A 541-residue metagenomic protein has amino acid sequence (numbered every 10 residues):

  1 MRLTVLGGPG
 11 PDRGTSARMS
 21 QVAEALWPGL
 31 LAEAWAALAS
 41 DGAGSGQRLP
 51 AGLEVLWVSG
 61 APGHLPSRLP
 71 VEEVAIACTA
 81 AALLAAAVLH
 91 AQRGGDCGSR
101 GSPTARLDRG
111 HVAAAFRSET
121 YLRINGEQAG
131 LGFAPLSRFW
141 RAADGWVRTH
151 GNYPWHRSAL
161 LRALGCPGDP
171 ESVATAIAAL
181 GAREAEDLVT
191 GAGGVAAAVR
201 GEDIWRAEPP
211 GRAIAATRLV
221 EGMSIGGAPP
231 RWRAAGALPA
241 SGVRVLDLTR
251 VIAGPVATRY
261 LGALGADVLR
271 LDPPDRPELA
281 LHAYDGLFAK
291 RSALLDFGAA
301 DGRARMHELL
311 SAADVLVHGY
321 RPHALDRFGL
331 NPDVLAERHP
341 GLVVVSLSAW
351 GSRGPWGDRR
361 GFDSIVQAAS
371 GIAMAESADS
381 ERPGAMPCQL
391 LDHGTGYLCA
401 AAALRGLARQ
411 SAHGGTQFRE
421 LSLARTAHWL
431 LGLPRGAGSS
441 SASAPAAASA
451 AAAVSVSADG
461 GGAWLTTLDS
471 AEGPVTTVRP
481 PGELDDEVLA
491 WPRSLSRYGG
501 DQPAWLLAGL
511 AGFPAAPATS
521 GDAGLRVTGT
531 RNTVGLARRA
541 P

Functional and structural regions predicted by a protein language model:
R2-D275, R303, H307, A312 (+4 more regions): Acyl-CoA thioester-binding alpha/beta core of soluble enzymes
A215-A216, G286-A289, R360-V366: Short, hinge-like loop/turn segments at secondary-structure boundaries
L246, R291-E337: A structured beta-alpha segment of the ubiquitous adenosine-cofactor-binding alpha/beta core
G265, A289-K290, A313, F362: Short, well-ordered alpha-helix to beta-strand connector turns
A266, R270-F297, R305: Glycine-rich phosphate-binding loop and adjoining beta1-alpha1-beta2 segment of Rossmann-like nucleotide-binding folds
L330-H339, V343-M374: Rossmann-fold NAD(P)-binding glycine/threonine-rich loop
